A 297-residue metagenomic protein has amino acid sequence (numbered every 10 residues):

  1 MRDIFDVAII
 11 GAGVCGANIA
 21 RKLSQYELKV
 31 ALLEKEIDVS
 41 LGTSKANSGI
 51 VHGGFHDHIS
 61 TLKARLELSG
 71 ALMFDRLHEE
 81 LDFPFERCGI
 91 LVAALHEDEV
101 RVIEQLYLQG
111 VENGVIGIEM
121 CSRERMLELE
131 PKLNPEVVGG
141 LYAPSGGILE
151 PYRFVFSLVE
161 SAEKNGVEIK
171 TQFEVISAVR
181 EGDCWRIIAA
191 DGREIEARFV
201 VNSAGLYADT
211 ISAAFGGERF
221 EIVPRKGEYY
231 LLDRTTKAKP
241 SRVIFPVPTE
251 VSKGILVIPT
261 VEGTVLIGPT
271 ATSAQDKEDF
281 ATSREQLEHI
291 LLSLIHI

Functional and structural regions predicted by a protein language model:
D6-A31: N-terminal Rossmann-like FAD-binding beta1-loop-alpha1 element of flavoenzymes
A8-I10, I195-G205: Short hydrophobic core segments
N18-K22, L81-E86, A204-I295: Active-site substrate-recognition segment that forms the wall of the catalytic cavity or substrate channel
Q25-S44: Glycine-rich FAD pyrophosphate-binding loop
A46, E86-I90, G182, R225-G227: Short Gly/Ser/Thr- and Asp/Glu-enriched loop/turn motifs at secondary-structure junctions
G49-L129, V138, G254-I255: Dinucleotide-binding Rossmann-like beta1-alpha1 core, especially the glycine-rich loop that anchors the ADP
R65-L68, H96-V102, Y142-E160, F280-E285: Short beta-strand to alpha-helix junction loop
L141-D191, I195-R198: Helical element adjacent to the flavin cofactor pocket in flavoenzyme catalytic cores
